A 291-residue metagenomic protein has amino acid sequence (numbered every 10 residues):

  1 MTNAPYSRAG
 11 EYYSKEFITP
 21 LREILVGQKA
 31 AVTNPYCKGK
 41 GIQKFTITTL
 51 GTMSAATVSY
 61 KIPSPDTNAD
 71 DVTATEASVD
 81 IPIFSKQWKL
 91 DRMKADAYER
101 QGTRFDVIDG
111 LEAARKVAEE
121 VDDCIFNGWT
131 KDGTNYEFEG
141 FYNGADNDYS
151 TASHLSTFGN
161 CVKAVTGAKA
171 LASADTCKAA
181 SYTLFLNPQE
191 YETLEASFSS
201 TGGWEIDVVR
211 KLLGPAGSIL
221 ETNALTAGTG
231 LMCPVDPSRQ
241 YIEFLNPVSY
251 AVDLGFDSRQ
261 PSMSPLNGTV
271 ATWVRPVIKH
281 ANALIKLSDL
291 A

Functional and structural regions predicted by a protein language model:
M1-A56, E195-A291: Sequence/fold signature of self-assembling virion shell proteins
V32-T103: Long, hydrophobic/aromatic-enriched structural stretches that serve as scaffold segments
P82-F84, A180, S264: Residues at beta-strand starts and edge strands
S85-G167: Alpha-helical scaffold segments that mediate packing/assembly in large oligomeric complexes
K89-M93, L186-E190, P234, H280: Helix N-cap / beta->alpha transition motif
R100, W129-F138, A170-K178, T226-G228 (+3 more regions): Intrinsically disordered, low-complexity coil segments
V121, I125, S173, C177-A180 (+1 more regions): Residue-level signal for secondary-structure boundary elements
Y136-V208: Extended, solvent-exposed, turn-rich assembly/linker loops in the middle of proteins
